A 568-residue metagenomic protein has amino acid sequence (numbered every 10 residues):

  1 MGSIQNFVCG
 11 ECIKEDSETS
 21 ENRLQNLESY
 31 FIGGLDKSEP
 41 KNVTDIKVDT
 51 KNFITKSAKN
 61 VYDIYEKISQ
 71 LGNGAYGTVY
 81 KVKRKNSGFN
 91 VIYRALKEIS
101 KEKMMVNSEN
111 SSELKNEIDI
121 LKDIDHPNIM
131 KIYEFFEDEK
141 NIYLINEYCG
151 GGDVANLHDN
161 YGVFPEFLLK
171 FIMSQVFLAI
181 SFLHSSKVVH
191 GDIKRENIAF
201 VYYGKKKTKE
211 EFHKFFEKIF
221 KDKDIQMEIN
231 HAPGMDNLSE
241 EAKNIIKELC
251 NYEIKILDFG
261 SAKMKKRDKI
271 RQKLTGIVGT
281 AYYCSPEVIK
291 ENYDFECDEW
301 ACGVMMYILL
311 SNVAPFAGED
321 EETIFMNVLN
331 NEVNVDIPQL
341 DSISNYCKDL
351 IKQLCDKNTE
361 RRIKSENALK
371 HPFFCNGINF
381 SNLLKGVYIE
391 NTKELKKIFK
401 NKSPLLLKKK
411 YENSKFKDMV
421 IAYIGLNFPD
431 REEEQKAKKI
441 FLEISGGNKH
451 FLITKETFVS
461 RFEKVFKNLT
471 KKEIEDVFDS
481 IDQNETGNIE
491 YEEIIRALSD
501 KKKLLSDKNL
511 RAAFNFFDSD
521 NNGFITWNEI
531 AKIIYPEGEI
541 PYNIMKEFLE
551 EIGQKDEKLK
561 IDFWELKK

Functional and structural regions predicted by a protein language model:
T78: Conserved N-lobe ATP-binding subsite of Hanks-type protein kinase domains, especially the beta3 VAIK lysine
V91-Y93, E98-I124: Conserved N-lobe beta3->alphaC-helix segment of eukaryotic protein kinase catalytic domains
F135: Activation-segment/catalytic-loop signature of the eukaryotic protein kinase fold
E139-D153: Conserved short submotifs of the Hanks-type protein kinase catalytic core that shape the nucleotide-binding pocket
I172-M173: Activation segment signature within eukaryotic-like protein kinase domains
D356-R361, S365-I389: Terminal C-lobe "cap" of eukaryotic-type protein kinase domains
